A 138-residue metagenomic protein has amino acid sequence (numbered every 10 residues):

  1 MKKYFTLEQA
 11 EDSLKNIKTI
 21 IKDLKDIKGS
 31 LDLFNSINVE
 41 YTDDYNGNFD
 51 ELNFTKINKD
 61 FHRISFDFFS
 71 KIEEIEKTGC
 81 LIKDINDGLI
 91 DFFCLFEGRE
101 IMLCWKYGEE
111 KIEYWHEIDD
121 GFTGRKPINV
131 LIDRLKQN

Functional and structural regions predicted by a protein language model:
M1-D44: Long, hydrophobic N-terminal alpha-helical segment
M1-E11, S65, V130-N138: Short, charge-rich amphipathic segments
F5-E8, D12, Y45, F49 (+3 more regions): Short, flexible coil/linker segments at or flanking structured domains
L7, F49, K56-K59, E76-L81: Short linear motifs at secondary-structure transitions and domain/linker junctions
I21, K28, S65-F68, I72: A structural signal for well-ordered alpha-helices, especially hydrophobic packing surfaces of coiled-coils
L33-F69: Structured domain cores in non-transmembrane regions
H62, F69, E73, K77-N138: Glycine-rich, aromatic-bearing surface loops/beta-hairpins
